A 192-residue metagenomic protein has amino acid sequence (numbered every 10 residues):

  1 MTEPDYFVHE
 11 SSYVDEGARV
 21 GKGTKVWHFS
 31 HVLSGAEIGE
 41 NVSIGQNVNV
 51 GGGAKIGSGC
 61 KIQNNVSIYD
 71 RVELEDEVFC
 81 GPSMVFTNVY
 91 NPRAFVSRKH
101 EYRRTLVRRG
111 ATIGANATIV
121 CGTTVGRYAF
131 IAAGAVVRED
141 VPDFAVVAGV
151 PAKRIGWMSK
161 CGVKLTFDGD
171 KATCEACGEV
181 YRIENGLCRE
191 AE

Functional and structural regions predicted by a protein language model:
T2-D5, E10, D15-A18, V26-V125 (+2 more regions): Flexible, glycine/small-residue-enriched loop-and-beta-strand segment within the central core of proteins
R127-F130, V136, Y181: Internal alpha/beta core interface subdomains
D143-V150, M158-T166: Short, intrinsically disordered, charge-biased short linear motifs at domain edges
R154-W157, A172: Cys/His-enriched microdomains
S159, C174-C177: Short cysteine-rich clusters marking metal-coordination/redox-active sites
F167-D168, R182-N185: Short, non-ligating residues that shape and space the ligands of small metal-coordination modules and catalytic
A172, L187-R189: Hydrophobic residues embedded in beta-strands of well-ordered beta-sheets
